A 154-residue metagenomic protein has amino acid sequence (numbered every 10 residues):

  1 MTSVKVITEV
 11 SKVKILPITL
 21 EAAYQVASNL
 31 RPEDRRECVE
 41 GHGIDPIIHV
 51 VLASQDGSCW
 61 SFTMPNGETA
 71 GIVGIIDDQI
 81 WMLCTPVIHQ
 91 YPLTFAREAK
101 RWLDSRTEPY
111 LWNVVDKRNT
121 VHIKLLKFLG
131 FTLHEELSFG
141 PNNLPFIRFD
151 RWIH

Functional and structural regions predicted by a protein language model:
T2-I44: Short amphipathic alpha-helix that is part of the acyltransferase structural core
C38-D56: Active-site rim helix/loop that mediates acceptor-substrate recognition in acyltransferases
S61-W81: Conserved beta-strand in the GNAT
G71, E135-S138: A structural microfeature
W81-R97: A short, internal acetyl-CoA/4′-phosphopantetheine-binding micro-motif in the GNAT/acyltransferase core
R97-L111, L129: Conserved acyl-CoA
W112-K127, S138-N142: Conserved beta-strand-loop-alpha-helix junction that forms the acyl-donor binding cleft
F139-H154: C-terminal "cap" of GNAT-fold acetyltransferases
